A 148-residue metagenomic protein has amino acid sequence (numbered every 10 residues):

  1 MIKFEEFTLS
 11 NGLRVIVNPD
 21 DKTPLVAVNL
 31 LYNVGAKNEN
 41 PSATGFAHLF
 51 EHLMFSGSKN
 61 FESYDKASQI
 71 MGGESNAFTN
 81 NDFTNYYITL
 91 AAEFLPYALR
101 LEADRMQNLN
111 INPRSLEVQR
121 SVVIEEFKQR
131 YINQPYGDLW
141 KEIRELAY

Functional and structural regions predicted by a protein language model:
M1-P24: N- or domain-start disorder-to-order transition segments that initiate the globular core
A27-T89, N133: M16/MPP (pitrilysin/insulinase) zinc-metallopeptidase core fold and M16-derived inactive scaffolds
S42, F46, N60, Y64 (+4 more regions): Stable alpha-helical elements in mature extracytoplasmic
L49, L53, S58, A98 (+1 more regions): Scaffold signal of the M16-like zinc-metallopeptidase fold and its non-catalytic homologs
G57, T89-V122: M16/insulysin-pitrilysin zinc metalloprotease superfamily fold
N80-Y87, R114-E125, W140-K141: Short, glycine/charge-rich beta-strand/loop segments that flank catalytic centers and engage negatively charged groups
